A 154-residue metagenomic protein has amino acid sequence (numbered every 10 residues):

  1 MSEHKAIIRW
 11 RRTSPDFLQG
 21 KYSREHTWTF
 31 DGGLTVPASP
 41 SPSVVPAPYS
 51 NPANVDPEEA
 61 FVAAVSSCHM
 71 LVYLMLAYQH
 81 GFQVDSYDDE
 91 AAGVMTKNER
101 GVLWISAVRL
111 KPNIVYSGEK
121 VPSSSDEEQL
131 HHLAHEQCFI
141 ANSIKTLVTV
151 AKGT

Functional and structural regions predicted by a protein language model:
M1-A63, L74-T154: Extended beta-strand/beta-hairpin segments
